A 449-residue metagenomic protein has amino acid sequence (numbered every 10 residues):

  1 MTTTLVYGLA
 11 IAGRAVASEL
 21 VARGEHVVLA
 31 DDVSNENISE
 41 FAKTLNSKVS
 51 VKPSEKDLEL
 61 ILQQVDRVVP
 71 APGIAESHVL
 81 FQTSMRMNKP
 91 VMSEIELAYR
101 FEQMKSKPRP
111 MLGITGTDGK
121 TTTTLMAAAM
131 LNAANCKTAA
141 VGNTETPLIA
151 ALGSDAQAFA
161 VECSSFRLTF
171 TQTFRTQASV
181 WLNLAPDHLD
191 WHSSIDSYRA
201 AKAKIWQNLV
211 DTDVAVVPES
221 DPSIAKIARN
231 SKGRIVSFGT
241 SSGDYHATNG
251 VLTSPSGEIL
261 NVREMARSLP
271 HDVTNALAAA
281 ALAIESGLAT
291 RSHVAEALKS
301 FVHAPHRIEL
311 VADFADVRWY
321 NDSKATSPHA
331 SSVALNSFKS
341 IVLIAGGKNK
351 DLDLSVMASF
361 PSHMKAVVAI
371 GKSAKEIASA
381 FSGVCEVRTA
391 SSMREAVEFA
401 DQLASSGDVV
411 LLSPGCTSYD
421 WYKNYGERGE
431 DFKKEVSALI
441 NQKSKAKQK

Functional and structural regions predicted by a protein language model:
T2-T3, A15-R23, T138, N261-M364 (+1 more regions): Nucleotide phosphate-binding/pyrophosphate-handling subdomain across enzymes that bind or process nucleotide phosphates
L9: Glycine-rich Rossmann-fold phosphate-binding loop(s) that bind the pyrophosphate of adenine dinucleotide cofactors
E19-V21, K43, D57-Q63, P72-E219 (+4 more regions): Phosphate-binding loop of NTP-binding sites
L20, V68, I114, N143 (+12 more regions): Residue-level signal for inorganic ion chemistry
E25-F41: NAD(P)-binding Rossmann-fold cofactor-contacting core
V27-D31, A139-A140, A160, S237 (+1 more regions): Short beta-strand "acidic-cap" motif of Rossmann-like dinucleotide-binding folds
D31, P53-E55, M92-L97, V141 (+4 more regions): Beta-strand->loop->alpha-helix junctions that form or flank phosphate-binding loops in nucleotide-handling enzymes
S39-L45, L354-D408, Q448-K449: C-terminal helical cap/extension that packs against the catalytic core of soluble nucleotide-cofactor enzymes
